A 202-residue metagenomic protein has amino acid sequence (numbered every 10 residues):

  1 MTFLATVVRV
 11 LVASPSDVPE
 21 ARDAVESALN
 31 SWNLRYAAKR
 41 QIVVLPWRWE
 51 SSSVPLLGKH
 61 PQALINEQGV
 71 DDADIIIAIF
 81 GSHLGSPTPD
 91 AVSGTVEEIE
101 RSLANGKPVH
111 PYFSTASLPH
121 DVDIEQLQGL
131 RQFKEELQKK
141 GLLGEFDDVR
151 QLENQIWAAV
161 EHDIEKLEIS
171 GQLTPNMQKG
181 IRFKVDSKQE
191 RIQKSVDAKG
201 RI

Functional and structural regions predicted by a protein language model:
M1-I79, N105, D186-I202: Conserved N-terminal substructure of TIR/SEFIR domains
D17, H83, Q151: Short, solvent-exposed loop/turn segments at secondary-structure junctions
A21, P55-L56, S86-P87, L118-D123: Switch/connector loops and helix/strand junctions flanking conserved nucleotide-binding motifs in nucleotide-processing
A24, A28, L64, Q68 (+6 more regions): Alpha-helical scaffold elements adjacent to nucleotide-binding pockets in ATP/GTP-utilizing enzyme cores
W49, I79, Y112-S114, F146: Generic beta-sheet signal
L56-P61, S82-A104: Conserved TIR/SEFIR loop-to-helix hotspot centered on a Trp-containing motif with a nearby acidic residue
A104-S114: A short helix->loop->beta-strand "cap" motif at the edges of active sites that frequently abuts
T115-R201: C-terminal interaction surface of TIR/SEFIR-family domains
